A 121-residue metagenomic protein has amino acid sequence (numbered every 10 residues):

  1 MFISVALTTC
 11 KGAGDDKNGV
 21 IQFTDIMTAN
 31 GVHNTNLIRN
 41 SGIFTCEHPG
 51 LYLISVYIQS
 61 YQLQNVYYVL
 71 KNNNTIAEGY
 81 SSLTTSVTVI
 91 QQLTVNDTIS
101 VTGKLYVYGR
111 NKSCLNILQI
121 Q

Functional and structural regions predicted by a protein language model:
M1-Q121: Extracellular jelly-roll beta-sandwich "head" domains, especially the C-terminal globular C1q domain
